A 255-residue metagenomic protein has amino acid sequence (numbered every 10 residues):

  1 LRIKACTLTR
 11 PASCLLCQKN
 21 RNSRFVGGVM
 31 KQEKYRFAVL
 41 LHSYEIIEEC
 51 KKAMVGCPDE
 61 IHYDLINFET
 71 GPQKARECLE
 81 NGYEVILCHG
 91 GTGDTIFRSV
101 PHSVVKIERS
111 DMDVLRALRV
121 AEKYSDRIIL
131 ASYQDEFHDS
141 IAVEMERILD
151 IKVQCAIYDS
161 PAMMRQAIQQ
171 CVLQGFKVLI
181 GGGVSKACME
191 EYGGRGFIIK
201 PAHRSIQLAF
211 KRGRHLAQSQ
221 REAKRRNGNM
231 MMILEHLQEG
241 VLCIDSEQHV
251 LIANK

Functional and structural regions predicted by a protein language model:
C6, C14-C17: Cysteine-centered motifs
E33-F37: Extreme N-terminal starter segment of soluble prokaryotic enzymes
A38, Y83-H89, I129-A131, F176-G183: Periplasmic-binding protein-like
A38-A53, L65-Q73, G91, H102-R147 (+3 more regions): Ser/Thr/Gly-rich flexible loops in soluble cytosolic domains mediating phosphotransfer, phosphorylation
G71-G82, V120, M163-G175: Short, well-structured alpha-helical segments in soluble
E77-E108: Helix-enriched interaction subdomains in cytosolic or periplasmic regions, typified by TIR/SEFIR signaling/NADase cores
E222-A253: Sensory modules in modular signal-transduction proteins
